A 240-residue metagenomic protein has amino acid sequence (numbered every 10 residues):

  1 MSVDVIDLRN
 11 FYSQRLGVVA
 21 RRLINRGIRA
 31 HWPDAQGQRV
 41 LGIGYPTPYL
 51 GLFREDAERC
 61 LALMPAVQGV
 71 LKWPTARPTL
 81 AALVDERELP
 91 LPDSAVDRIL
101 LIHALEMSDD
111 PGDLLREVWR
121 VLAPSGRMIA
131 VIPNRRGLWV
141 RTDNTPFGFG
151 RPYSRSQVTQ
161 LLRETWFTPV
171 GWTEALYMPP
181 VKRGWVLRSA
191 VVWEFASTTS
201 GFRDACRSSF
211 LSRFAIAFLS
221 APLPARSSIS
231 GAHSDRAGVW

Functional and structural regions predicted by a protein language model:
M1-D34: Class I SAM-dependent methyltransferase Rossmann-like catalytic core, especially the SAM/SAH-binding loop
R26, H31-L89: Class I SAM-dependent methyltransferase SAM/SAH-binding core
I99-L100: Hydrophobic beta-strand segment of the Class I
G112-R127: A short glycine-rich, Lys/Arg-flanked "PGG" loop and its adjoining helix->strand segment in the class I
R127-P152: Conserved class I S-adenosyl-L-methionine
G148-W172, L176: Short alpha-helix
V170-A196, A205-C206: Conserved catalytic loop of SAM-dependent methyltransferase domains
F195-W240: C-terminal lobe and adjacent flexible extensions of AdoMet/dcAdoMet transferase-like proteins
